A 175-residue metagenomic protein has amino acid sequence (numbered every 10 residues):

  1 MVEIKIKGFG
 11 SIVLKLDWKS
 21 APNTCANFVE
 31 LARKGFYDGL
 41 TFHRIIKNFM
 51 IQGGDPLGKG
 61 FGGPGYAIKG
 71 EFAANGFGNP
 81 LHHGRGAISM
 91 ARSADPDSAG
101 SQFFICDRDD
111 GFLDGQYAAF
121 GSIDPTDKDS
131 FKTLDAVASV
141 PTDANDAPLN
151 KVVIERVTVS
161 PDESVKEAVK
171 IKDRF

Functional and structural regions predicted by a protein language model:
M1-F175: Cyclophilin-like peptidyl-prolyl cis-trans isomerases
